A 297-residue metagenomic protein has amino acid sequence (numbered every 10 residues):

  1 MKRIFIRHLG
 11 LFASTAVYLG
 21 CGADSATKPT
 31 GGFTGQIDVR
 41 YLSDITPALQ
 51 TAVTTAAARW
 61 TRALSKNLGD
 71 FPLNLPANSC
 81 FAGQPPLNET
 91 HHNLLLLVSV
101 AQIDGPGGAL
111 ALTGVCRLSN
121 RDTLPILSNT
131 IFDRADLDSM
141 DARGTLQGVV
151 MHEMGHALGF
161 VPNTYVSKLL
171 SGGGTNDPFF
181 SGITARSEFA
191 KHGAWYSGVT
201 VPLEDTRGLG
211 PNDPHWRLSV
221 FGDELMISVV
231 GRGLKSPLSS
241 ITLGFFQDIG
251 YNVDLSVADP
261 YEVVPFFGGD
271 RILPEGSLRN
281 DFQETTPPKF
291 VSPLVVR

Functional and structural regions predicted by a protein language model:
M1-G10: Bacterial N-terminal signal peptides that target proteins for export
Y18-G20: C-terminal motif of bacterial Sec signal peptides marking the signal peptidase cleavage site
A23: Short, conserved catalytic or interaction motifs in soluble domains
A26-M151, A157-R297: Extracellular zinc-dependent metalloprotease catalytic-domain scaffold
